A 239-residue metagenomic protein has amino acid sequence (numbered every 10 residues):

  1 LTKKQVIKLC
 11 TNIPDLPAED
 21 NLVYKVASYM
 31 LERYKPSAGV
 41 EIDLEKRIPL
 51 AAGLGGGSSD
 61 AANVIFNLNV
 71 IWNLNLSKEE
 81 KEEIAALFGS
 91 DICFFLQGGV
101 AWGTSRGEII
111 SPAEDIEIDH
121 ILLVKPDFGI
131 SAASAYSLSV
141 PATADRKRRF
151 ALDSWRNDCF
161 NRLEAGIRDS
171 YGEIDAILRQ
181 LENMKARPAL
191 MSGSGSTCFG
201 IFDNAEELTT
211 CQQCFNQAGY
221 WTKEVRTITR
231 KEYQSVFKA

Functional and structural regions predicted by a protein language model:
L1-A52, V70-E79, D115-I116, K125-F128: ATP-binding N-lobe of GHMP and related small-molecule kinases
K3-P17, V64, A86, L152-F160: Short, basic/glycine-rich phosphate-binding loops at helix/coil junctions that contact nucleotide phosphates
E32-E41, F66-L87, N204-Q217: Phosphate-handling active-site elements
A52-K78, F94-L96: DPxDG-like acidic metal-binding loop motif
G56-G57, M191-S196: Glycine-rich beta-strand-to-loop/alpha-helix junction loops that act as flexible
F95-Q97, A101-P188, D203-A239: Conserved, helical-rich catalytic subdomain that frames metal- and/or nucleotide-binding sites in enzyme alpha/beta
F199-I201: Short hydrophobic/aromatic beta-strand micro-patches that form the beta-sheet surface supporting nucleotide- or nucleic
